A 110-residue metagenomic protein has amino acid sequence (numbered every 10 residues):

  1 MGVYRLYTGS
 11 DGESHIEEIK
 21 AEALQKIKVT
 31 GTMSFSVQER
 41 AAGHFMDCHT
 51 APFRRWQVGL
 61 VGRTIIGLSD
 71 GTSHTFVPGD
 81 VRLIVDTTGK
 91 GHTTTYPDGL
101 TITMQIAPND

Functional and structural regions predicted by a protein language model:
M1-E39: A short, N-terminal "cap"/entry segment at the start of jelly-roll beta-barrel domains of the cupin/DSBH fold
L6-D11, H15, T95-D110: Double-stranded beta-helix
A21-L24, M33-A51, H74, V85-G89 (+1 more regions): Conserved short histidine dyad/triad with adjacent acidic residue
T50, W56-P78: A short beta-strand-loop-beta hairpin characteristic of the jelly-roll/cupin
P78, G91-T93: Glycine-anchored, exposed beta-strand/edge motif detector
